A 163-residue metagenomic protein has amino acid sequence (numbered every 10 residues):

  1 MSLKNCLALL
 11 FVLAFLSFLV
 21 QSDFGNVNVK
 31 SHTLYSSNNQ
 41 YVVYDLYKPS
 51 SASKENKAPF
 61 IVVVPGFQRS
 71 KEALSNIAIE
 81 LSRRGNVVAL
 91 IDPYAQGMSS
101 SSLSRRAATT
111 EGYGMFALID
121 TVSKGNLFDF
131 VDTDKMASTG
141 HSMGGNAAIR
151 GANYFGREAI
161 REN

Functional and structural regions predicted by a protein language model:
S17-N56: N-terminal cap/lid segment of alpha/beta-hydrolase-fold proteins
E55-G66: Short beta-strand element of the alpha/beta-hydrolase
Q68-A78, P93: The serine-hydrolase catalytic nucleophile loop
A73, R105-F130, R150: Alpha/beta-hydrolase active-site loop
S82-M98: Conserved alpha/beta-hydrolase
K135-A137: Residue in the alpha/beta-hydrolase core beta-strand immediately N-terminal to the catalytic nucleophile
G140-G144, A148: Gly/Ala-rich beta-loop-alpha elbow adjacent to hydrolase catalytic centers
G151-E162: Conserved hydrolase catalytic core segment
